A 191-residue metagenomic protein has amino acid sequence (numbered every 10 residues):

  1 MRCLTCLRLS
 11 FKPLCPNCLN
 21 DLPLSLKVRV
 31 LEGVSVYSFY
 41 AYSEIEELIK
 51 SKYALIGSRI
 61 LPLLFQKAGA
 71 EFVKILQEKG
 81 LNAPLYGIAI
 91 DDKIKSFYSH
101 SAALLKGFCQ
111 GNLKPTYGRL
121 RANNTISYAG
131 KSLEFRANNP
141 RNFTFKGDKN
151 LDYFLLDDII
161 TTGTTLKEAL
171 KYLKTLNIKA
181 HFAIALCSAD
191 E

Functional and structural regions predicted by a protein language model:
C3-C6, C15-C18: Short cysteine-rich clusters marking metal-coordination/redox-active sites
S10-F11, P23: Short functional micro-motifs and their immediate structural scaffolds
P16-Y86, I94, L120-N150, C187-E191: Active-site-facing substrate-recognition patch
Y86, F154, H181-I184: A structural signal for isolated positions on well-ordered beta-strands in alpha/beta enzyme cores
A89-S101: Glycine-rich phosphate-binding loops at beta-strand->alpha-helix junctions
K106-S127: Histidine/lysine/aspartate-rich catalytic loop segments that bind and position anionic ligands
L155-A169: A phosphate-binding catalytic loop at a beta-strand-loop-alpha-helix junction that coordinates phosphoryl groups
K167-E191: PRPP-dependent phosphoribosyltransferase catalytic core
